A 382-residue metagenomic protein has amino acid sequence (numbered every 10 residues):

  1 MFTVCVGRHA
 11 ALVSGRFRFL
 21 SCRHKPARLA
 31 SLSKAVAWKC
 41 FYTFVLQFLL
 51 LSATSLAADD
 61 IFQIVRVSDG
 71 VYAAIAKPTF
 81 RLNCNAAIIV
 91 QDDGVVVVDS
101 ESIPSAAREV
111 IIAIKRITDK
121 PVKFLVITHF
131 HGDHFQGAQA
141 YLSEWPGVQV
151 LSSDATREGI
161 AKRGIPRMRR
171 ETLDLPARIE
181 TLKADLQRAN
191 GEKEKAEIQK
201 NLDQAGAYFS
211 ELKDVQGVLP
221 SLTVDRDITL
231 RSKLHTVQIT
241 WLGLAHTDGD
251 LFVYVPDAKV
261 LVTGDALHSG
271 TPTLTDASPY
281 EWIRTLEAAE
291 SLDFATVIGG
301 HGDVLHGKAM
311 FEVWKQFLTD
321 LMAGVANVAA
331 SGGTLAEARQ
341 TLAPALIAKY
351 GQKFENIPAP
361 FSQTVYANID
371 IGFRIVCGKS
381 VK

Functional and structural regions predicted by a protein language model:
K39-S52: Bacterial N-terminal signal peptides
V65-R116, L251-D265: Conserved beta-strand hairpin/beta-sheet module of binuclear metal-dependent hydrolase folds, prominently
R66, K213-V255: Core dinuclear metal-dependent hydrolase active-site scaffold
V98-S100, K123-H131, L151-S153, L261-G264 (+1 more regions): Active-site neighborhood of phospho(di)ester-bond hydrolases with catalytic His/Asp-centered motifs
K115-P220, T229: Active-site HxH/HxHxD metal-binding segment of metal-dependent hydrolases
Y280-E337, T341: Divalent-metal (often Zn2+) His-rich catalytic cores of metallo-beta-lactamase-fold enzymes
A330-K382: C-terminal regulatory/interaction regions
